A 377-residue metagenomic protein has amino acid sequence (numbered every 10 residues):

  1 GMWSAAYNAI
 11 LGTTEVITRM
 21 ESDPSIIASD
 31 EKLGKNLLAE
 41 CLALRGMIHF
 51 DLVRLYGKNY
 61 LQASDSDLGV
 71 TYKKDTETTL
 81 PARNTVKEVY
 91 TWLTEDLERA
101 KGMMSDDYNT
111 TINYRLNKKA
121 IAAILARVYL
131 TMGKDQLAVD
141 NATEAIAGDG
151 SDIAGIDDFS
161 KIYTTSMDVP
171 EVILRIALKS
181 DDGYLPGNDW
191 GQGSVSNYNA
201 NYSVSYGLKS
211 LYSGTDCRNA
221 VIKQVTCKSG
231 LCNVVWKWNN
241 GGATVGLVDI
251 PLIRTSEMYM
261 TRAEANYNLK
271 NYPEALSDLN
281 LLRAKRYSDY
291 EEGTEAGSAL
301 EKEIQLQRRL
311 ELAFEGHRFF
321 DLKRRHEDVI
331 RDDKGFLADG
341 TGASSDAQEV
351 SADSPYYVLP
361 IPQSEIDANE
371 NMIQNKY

Functional and structural regions predicted by a protein language model:
G1-Y56, N84, G102-D106, V245-I250 (+3 more regions): Conserved, well-structured interaction surfaces
G12, V89, D96, M103 (+3 more regions): Alpha-helical solenoid repeat scaffolds, predominantly canonical TPR units
S29-K32, L55-K87, T91: Short coil/linker segments at helix-helix boundaries
L137-S256, S288, E301-E303, E311 (+4 more regions): Hydrophobic-face positions in mid-chain alpha helices that act as interaction patches
